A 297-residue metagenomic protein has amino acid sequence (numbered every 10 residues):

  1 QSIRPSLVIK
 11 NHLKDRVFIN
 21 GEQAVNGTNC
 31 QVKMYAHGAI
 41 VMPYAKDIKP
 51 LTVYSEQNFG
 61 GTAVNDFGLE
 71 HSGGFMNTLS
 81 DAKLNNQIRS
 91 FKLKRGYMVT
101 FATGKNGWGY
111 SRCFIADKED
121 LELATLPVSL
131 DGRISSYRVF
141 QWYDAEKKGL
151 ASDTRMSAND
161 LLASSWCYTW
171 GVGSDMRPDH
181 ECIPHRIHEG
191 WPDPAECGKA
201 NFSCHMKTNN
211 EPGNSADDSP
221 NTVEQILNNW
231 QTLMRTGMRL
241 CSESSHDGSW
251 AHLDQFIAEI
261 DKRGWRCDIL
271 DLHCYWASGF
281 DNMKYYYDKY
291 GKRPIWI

Functional and structural regions predicted by a protein language model:
I3-I48: Extracellular/surface-exposed low-complexity segments
Y44-K148, M176: Compact beta-sheet-dominated domain cores in extracellular/mature segments
N58-F59, N106-W108, R155-M156, G171-D175 (+5 more regions): Solvent-exposed loop/turn segments at secondary-structure junctions within structured extracellular/periplasmic domains
Y137-S174, H180-E189: Boundary/entry segment of secreted carbohydrate-active catalytic domains
S157-L162, G173-I183, D193-S203, N229-R235 (+2 more regions): Acidic (Asp/Glu)-rich catalytic clusters
A200-V223, N229, L240-G248, W265-C274 (+1 more regions): Active-site groove signature of glycoside hydrolases
N210, D254-I297: Aromatic- and acid-rich polysaccharide-binding/catalytic face of secreted or lumenal carbohydrate-active enzymes
N221-N229, L253-F256, F280: Well-ordered, non-membrane alpha-helical segments in soluble/globular domains
